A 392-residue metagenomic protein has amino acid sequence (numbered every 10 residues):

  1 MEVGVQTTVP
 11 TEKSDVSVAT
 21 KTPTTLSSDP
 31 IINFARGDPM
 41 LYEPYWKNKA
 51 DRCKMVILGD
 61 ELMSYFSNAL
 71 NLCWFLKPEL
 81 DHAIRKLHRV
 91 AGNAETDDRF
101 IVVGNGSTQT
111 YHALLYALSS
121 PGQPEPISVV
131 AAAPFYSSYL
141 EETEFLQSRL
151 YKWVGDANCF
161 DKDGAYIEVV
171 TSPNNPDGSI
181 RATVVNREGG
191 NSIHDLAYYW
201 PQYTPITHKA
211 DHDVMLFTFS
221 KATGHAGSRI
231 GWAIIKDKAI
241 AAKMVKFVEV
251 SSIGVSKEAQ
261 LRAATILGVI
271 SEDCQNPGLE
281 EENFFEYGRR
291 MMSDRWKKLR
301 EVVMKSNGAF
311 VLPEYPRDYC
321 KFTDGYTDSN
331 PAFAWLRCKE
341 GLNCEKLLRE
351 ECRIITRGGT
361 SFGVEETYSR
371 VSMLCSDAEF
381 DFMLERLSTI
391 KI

Functional and structural regions predicted by a protein language model:
M1-I392: PLP-dependent class I/II
